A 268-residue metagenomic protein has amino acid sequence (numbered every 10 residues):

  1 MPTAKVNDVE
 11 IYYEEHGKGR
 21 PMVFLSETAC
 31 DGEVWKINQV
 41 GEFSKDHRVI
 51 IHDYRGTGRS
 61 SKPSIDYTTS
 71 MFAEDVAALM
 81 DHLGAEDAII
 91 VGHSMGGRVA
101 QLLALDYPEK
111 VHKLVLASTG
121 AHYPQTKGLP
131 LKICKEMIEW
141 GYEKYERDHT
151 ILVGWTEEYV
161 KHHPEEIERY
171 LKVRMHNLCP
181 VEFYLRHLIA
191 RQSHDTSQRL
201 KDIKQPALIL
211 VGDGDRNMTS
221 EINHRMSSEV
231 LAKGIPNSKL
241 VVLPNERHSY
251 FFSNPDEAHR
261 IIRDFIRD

Functional and structural regions predicted by a protein language model:
V6-S61: Conserved HGGG/HGGXW glycine-rich cap/lid loop of the alpha/beta-hydrolase fold
I50-V91: Active-site loop/oxyanion-hole signature of alpha/beta-hydrolase fold enzymes
G92, G96, A100: Gly/Ala-rich beta-loop-alpha elbow adjacent to hydrolase catalytic centers
Q101, L105, H112-G141: Flexible "cap/lid" loop of the alpha/beta hydrolase fold
T126, Y145-R199: Conserved alpha/beta-hydrolase catalytic His-Asp/Glu region
I203, I209-V211: Short beta-strand/loop motif that positions the catalytic acidic residue of the alpha/beta-hydrolase fold
G214-I222: Acidic catalytic loop of the alpha/beta-hydrolase fold
L243-P255, H259: Catalytic histidine-centered segment of alpha/beta-hydrolase-like enzymes
